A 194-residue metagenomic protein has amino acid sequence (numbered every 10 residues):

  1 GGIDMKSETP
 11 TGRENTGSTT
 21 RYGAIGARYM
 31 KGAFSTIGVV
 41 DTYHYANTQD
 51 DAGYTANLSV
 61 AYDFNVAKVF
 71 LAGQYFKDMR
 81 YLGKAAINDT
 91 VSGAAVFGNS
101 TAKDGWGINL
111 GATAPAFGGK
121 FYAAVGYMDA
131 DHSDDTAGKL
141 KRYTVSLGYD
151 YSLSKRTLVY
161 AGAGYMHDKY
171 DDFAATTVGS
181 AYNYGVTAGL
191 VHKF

Functional and structural regions predicted by a protein language model:
G1-R28: Aromatic- and glycine-enriched pocket-lining scaffold segments that form the walls of small-molecule binding clefts
S18-S146: Detector for outer-membrane/organellar transmembrane beta-barrel domains, recognizing the amphipathic beta-strand
Y54, Y143, K155, H167 (+1 more regions): Extracytoplasmic/periplasmic mature domains of Sec-exported, cell-envelope-associated bacterial proteins
K84, Y160-G162, K169-Y182: A glycine-biased, small/acidic residue-tolerant capping/turn segment at secondary-structure junctions
F117-G118, L153-R156: Short loop/turn motifs that connect adjacent beta-strands in outer-membrane beta-barrel proteins
Y122-A124, T157-G164: Conserved active-site loop/cleft motifs that coordinate metal ions or position small ligands
A181-F194: Outer-membrane beta-barrel "beta-signal"
